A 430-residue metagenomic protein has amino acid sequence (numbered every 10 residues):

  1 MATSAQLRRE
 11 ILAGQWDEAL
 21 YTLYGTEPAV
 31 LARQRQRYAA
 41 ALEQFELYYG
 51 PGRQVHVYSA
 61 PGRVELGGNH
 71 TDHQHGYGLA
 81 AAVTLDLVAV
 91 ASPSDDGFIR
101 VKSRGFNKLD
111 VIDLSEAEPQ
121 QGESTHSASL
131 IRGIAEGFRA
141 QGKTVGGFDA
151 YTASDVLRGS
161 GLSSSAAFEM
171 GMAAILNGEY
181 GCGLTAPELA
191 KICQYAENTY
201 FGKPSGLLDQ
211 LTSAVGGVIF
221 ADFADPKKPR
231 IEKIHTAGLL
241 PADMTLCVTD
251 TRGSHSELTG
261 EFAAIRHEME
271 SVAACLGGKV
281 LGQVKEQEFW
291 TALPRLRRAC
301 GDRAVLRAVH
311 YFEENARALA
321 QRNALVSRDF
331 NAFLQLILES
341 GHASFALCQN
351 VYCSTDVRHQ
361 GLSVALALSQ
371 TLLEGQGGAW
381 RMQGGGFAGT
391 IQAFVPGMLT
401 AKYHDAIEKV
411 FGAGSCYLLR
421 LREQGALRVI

Functional and structural regions predicted by a protein language model:
M1-R63, V88, S92-S124, F220-R381 (+1 more regions): C-terminal nucleotide
R53-Q54, H70-Y77, S115-S124, S154-L162 (+2 more regions): A short glycine/serine-rich beta->alpha loop
S59, R63-H75, D155-M172, Q376-F394: Glycine/serine-rich anion-binding loops at beta->alpha junctions that coordinate negatively charged ligand groups
G76-D96, V215: Structural signature of FAD isoalloxazine-binding scaffolds in flavoprotein oxidoreductases
R100-K102, G147-S154, L184-Y195, L334-E339 (+1 more regions): Beta-strand segments within the central parallel beta-sheet cores of soluble alpha/beta enzyme folds
A135-L157: Glycine- and acidic-rich phosphate- and metal-coordinating loops
A140-F148, I175-I192, G397-V410: Phosphate-handling active-site elements
S160-V248, I430: Fold-level recognition of mixed alpha/beta catalytic cores in primary-metabolism enzymes, strongest
